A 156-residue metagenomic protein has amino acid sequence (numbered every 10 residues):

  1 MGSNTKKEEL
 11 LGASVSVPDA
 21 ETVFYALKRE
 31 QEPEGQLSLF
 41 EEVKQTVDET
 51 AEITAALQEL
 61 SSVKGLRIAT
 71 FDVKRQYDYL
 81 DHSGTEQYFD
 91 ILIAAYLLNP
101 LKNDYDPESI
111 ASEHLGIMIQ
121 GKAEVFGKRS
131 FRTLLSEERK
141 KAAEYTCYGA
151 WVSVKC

Functional and structural regions predicted by a protein language model:
M1-H114: Conserved RNase H-like, two-metal-ion catalytic cores of nucleic-acid enzymes
L115, Q120-C156: Acidic, Mg2+-coordinating catalytic module of metal-dependent nucleases/exonucleases that use a two-metal-ion mechanism
